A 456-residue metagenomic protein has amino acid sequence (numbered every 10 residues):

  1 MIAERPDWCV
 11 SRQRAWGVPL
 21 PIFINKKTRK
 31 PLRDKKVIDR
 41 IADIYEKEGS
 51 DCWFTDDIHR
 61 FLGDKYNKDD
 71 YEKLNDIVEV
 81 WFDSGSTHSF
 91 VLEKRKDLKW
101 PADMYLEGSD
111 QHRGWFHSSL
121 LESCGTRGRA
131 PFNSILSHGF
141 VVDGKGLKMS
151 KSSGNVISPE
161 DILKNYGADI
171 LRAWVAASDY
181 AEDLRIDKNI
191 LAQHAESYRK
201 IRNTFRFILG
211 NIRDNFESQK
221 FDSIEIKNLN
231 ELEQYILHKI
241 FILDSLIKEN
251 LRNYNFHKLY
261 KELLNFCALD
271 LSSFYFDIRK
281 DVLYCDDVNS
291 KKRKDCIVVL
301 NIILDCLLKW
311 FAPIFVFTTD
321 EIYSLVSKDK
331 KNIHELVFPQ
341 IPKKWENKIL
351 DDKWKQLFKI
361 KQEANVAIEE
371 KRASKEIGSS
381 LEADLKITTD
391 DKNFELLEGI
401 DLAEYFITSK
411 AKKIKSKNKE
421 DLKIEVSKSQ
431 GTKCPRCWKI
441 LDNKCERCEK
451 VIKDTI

Functional and structural regions predicted by a protein language model:
M1-D214, I236-R279, L283, V298-K309 (+1 more regions): Structured secondary-structure scaffolds
Q13, K68, W438-L441, E446-I452: Cys/His-coordinated zinc-binding microdomains
P19-L20, N75-I77, P101, F132 (+7 more regions): Active-site lining segments that contact anionic ligands and/or coordinate catalytic metals
I24, Y71, N215-E249, F276-A367 (+4 more regions): Acidic, turn-prone loop/beta-hairpin segments
R29-I41, R372-S374, E382-T432: A broadly conserved sequence feature marking short terminus-proximal activation segments in nucleic acid-centric
C52-D57, S134, E335, F406-N418: A generic structural motif
I77-S86, E446-I456: Short cysteine/histidine-rich metal-coordination sites, predominantly Zn2+-binding motifs
L191-Q219, K309, P313-L325, D384-K417: Structured, non-catalytic alpha/beta "coupling" segments that mediate domain-domain communication and provide generic
